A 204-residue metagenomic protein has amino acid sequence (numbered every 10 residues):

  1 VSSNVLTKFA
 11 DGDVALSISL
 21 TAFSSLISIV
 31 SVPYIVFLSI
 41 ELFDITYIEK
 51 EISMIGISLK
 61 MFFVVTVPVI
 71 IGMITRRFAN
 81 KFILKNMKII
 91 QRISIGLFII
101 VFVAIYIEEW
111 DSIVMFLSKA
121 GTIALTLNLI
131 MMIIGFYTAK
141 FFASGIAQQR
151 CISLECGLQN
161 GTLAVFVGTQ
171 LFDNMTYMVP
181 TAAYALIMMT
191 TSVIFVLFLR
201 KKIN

Functional and structural regions predicted by a protein language model:
V1-N204: Alpha-helical transmembrane segments of multi-pass small-molecule/ion transporters
